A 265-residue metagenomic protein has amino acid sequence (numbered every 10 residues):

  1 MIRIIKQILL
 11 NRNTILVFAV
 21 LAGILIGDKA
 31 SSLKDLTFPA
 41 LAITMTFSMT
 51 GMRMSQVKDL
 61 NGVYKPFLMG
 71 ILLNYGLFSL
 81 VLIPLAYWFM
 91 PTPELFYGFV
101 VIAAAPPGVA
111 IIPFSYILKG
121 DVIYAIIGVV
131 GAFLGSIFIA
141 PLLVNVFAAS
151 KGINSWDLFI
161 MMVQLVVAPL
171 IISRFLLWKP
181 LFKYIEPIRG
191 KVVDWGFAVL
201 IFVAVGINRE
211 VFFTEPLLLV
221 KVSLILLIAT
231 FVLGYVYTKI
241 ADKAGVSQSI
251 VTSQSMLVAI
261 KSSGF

Functional and structural regions predicted by a protein language model:
M1-F265: Alpha-helical transmembrane segments of multi-pass small-molecule/ion transporters
